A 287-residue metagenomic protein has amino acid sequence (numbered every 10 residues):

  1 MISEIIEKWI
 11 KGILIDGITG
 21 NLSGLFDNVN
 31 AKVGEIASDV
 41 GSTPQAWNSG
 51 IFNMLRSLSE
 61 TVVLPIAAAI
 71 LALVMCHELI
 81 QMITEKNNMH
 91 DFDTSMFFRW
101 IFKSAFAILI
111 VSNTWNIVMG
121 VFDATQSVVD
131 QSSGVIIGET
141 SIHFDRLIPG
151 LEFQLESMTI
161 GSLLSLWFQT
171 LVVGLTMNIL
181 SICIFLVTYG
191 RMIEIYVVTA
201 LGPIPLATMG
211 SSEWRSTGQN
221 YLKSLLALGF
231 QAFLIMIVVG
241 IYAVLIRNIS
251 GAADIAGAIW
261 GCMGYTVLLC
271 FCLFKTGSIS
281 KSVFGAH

Functional and structural regions predicted by a protein language model:
M1-I70, I83-S95, A105-T176, R215-N220 (+2 more regions): Gly/Ser-rich, low-complexity
V63, A67-H77, I101-A105, L109 (+8 more regions): Residue-level signal for the membrane-embedded core of alpha-helical transmembrane segments, especially mid-helix
L73, V118, F122-T125, C183-L186 (+3 more regions): Membrane-embedded alpha-helices of multi-pass transport/permease systems
K103-S104, T208, F230, N248-S250: Alpha-helix boundary/interfacial micro-motifs
D130, P203-L206, L228-G229: Alpha-helical transmembrane segments and their membrane-interface exit regions
L164-R215, F233, I237-A243: Hydrophobic alpha-helical transmembrane segments of integral membrane proteins
